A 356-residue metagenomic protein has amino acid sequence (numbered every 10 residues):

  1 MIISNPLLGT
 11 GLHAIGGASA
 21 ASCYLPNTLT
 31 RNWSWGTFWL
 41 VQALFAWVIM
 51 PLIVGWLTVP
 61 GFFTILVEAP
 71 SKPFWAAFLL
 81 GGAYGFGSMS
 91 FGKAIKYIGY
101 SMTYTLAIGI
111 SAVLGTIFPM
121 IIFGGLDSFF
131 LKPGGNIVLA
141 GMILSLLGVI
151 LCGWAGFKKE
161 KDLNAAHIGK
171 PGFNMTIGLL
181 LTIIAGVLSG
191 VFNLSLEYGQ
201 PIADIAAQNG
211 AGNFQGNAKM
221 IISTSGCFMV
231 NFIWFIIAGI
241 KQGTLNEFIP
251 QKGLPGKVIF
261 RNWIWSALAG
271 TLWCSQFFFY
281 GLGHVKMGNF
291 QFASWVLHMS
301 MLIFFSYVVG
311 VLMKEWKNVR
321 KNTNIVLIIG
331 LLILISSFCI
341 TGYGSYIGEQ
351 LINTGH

Functional and structural regions predicted by a protein language model:
M1-H356: Polytopic alpha-helical membrane proteins, predominantly small-molecule transporters/carriers
